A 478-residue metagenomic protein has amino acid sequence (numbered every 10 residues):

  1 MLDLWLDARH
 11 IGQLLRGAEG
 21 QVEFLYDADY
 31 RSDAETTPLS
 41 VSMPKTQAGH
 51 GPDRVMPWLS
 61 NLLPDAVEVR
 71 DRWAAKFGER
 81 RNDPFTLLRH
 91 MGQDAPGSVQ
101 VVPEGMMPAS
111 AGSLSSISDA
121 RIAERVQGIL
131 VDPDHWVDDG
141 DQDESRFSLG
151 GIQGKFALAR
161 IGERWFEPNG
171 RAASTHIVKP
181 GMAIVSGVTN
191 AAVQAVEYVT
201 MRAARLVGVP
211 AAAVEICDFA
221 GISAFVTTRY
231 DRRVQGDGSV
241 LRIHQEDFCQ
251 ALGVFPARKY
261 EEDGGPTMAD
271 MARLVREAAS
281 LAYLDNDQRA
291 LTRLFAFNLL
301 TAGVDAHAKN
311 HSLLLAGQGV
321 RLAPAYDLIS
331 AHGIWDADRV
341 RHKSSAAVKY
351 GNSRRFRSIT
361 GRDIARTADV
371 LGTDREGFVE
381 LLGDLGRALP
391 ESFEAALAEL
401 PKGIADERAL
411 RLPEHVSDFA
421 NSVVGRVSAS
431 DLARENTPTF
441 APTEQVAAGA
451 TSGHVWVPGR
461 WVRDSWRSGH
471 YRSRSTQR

Functional and structural regions predicted by a protein language model:
M1-A447: Phosphate/dinucleotide-binding and metal-coordinating scaffold of catalytic cores in nucleotide-dependent enzymes
P438-R478: Arg/Lys-rich, low-complexity, intrinsically disordered basic segments
